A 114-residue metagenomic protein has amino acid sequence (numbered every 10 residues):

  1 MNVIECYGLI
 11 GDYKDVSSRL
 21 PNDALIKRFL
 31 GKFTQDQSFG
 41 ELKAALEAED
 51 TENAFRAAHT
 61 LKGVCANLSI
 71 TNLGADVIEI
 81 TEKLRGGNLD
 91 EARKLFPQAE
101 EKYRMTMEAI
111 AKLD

Functional and structural regions predicted by a protein language model:
M1-R56, T60-D114: Two-component system phosphorelay core
